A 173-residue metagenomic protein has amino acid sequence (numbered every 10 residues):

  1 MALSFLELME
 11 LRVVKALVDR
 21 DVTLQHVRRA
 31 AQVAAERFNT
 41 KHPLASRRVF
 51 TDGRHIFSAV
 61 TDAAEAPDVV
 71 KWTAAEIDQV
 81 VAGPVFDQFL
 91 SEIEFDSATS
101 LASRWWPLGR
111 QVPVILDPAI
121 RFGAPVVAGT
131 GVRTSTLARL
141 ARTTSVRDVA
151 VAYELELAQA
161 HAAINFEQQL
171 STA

Functional and structural regions predicted by a protein language model:
A2, E10-V13, V18-T143, R147-V151 (+1 more regions): Long, charge-rich, low-complexity intrinsically disordered regions
F5: Conserved AdoMet
